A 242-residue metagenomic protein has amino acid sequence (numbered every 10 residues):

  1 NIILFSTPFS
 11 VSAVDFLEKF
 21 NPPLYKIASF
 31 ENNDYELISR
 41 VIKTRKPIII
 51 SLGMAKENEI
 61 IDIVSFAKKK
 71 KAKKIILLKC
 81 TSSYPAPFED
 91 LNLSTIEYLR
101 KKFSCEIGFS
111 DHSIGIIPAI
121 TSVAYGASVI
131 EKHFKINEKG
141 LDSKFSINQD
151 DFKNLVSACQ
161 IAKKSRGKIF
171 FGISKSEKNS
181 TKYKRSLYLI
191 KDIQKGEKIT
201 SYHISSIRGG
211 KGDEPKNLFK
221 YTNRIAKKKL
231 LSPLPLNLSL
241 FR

Functional and structural regions predicted by a protein language model:
N1-R242: Catalytic cores and adjacent flexible loops of soluble metabolic enzymes that perform enolate/carbanion chemistry on
